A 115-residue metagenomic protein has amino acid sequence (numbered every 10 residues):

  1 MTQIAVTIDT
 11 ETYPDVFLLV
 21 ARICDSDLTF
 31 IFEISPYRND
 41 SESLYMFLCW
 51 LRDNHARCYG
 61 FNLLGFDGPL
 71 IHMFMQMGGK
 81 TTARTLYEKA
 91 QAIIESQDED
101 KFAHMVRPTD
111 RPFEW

Functional and structural regions predicted by a protein language model:
Q3-T12: Two-metal-ion RNase H-like nuclease active-site motif
T7, V20, Y59-G60: Short, conserved beta-strand segments within well-ordered enzyme catalytic domains that often line or immediately flank
P14-L19: Short N-terminal binding/cap micro-motifs at the start of the first secondary-structure element
I23-D27: Short acidic-glycine loop/turn motifs at beta-strand connectors
F30-W115: Conserved DEDDh/DEDDy metal-dependent 3′-5′ exonuclease domain
